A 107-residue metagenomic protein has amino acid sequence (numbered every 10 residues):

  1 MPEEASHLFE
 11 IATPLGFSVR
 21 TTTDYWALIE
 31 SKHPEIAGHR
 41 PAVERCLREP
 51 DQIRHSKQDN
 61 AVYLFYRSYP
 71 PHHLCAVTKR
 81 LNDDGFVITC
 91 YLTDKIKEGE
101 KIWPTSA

Functional and structural regions predicted by a protein language model:
M1-A107: Ribonuclease/tRNase effector modules and their secretory precursors
